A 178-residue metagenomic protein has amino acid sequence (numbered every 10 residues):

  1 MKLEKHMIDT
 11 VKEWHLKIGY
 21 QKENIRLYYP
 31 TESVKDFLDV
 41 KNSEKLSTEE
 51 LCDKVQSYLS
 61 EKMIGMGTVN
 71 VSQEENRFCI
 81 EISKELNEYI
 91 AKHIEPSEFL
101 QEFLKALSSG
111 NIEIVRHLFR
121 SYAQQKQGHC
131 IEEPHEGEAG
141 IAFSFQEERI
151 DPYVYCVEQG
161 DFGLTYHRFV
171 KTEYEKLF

Functional and structural regions predicted by a protein language model:
M1-L27, F37: Positively charged, polyanion-binding regions of nucleic-acid-associated proteins
H6, T10, F37, K54 (+5 more regions): Charge-rich, solvent-exposed alpha-helical interaction surfaces
Q21-K41, Q101-A106: Short glycine-rich, basic-tinged beta-strand/loop micro-motifs
I25, K35-T68: Charge-enriched amphipathic alpha-helical scaffolds
Y58-P96: Charged low-complexity interaction tracts in eukaryotic proteins
S97-H135: Negatively charged, low-complexity tracts enriched in Asp/Glu with abundant Ser/Thr
G137-F143: Short, hydrophobic/aromatic-rich segments at coil-to-beta transitions
E148-F178: Intrinsically disordered, low-complexity regulatory segments enriched in Ser/Thr/Pro and charged residues
